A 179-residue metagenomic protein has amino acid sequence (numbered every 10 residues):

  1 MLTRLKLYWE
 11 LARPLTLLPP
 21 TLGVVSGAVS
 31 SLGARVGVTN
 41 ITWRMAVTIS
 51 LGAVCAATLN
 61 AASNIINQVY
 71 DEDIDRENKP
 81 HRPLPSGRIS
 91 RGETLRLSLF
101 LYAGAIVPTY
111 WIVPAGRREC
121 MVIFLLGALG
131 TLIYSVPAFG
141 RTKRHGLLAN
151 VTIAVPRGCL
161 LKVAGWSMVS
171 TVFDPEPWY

Functional and structural regions predicted by a protein language model:
M1-A57: Non-cleavable N-terminal signal-anchor transmembrane helices
M1-T21, D73, N78-L97, I133-C159: Interhelical loop and helix-boundary elements at the membrane-water interface of polytopic inner-membrane proteins
L18, L22, S26, S50 (+6 more regions): Lipid-exposed faces of alpha-helical membrane segments in multi-pass integral membrane proteins
A28-A53, I106-V122, L160-Y179: Helix-coil boundary and interhelical linker segments in multi-pass alpha-helical membrane proteins
S30-N40, N67-K79: Membrane-interface helix-loop junction between the first two transmembrane segments
L51-V54, E72-L125: Multi-pass membrane catalytic core of lipid/isoprenoid biosynthesis enzymes
V54-V69: Active-site alpha-helical segments that house and flank conserved acidic catalytic motifs for diphosphate chemistry
